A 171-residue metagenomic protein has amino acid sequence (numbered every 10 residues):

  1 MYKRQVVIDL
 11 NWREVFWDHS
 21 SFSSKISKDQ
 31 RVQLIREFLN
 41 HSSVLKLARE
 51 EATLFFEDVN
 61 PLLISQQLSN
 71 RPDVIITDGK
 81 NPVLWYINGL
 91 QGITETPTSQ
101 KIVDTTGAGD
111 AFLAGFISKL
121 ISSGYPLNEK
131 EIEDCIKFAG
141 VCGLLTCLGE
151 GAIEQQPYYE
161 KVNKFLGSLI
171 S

Functional and structural regions predicted by a protein language model:
M1-Q5: Conserved small/polar residues in nucleotide/adenosyl-binding loops
E14-I93: Conserved phosphate/ATP/ADP-binding segment of small-molecule kinases
V59-S171: Conserved phosphate-binding/catalytic region of the ribokinase-like
